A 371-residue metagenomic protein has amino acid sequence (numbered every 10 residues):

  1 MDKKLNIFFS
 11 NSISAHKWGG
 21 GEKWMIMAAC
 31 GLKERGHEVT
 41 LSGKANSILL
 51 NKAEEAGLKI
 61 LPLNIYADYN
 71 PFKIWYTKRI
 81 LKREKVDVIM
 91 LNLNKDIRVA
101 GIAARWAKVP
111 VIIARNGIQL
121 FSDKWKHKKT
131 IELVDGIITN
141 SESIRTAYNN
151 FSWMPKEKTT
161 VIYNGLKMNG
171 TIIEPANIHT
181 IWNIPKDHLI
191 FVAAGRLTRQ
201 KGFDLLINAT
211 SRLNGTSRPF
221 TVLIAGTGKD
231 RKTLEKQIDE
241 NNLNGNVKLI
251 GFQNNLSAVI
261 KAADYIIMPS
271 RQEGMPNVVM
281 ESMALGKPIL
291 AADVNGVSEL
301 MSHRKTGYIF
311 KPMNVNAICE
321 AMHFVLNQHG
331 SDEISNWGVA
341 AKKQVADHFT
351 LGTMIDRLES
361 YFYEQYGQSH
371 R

Functional and structural regions predicted by a protein language model:
G19-C30, L189-R212, V222, K229-E235 (+2 more regions): A conserved mid-protein helix/loop that constitutes part of the nucleotide-sugar donor-binding site
L41-G43, P288-A291, M301: Short hydrophobic beta-strand element within catalytic cores of glycosyltransferases and related nucleotide-activated
L91-I97, N116: Short His-centered aromatic/hydrophobic patch
V109-E142, S152-M154: A conserved, positively charged/aromatic
T171-I184, I190, D239: A short helix/loop element that forms part of the nucleotide-sugar donor recognition site in Leloir-type
T180, E333-H348, M354-S360: A short, well-ordered alpha-helix in the C-terminal region of glycosyltransferases
F252, R271: Aromatic "clamp/platform" in nucleotide-sugar-dependent glycosyltransferases that forms part of the donor/acceptor
H303-R304, Y308-N316, F324-G330: Conserved acidic donor-binding segment of nucleotide-sugar-dependent glycosyltransferases
